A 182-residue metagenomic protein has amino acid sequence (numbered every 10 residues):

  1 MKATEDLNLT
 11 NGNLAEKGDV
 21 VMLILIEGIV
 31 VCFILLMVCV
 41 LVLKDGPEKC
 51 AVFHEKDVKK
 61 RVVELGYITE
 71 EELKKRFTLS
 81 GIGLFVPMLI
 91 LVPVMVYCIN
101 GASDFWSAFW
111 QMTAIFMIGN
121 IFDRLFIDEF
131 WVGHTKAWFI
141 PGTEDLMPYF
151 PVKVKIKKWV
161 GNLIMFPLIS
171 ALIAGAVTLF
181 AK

Functional and structural regions predicted by a protein language model:
A15-G28, F77-A108: Long, highly hydrophobic alpha-helical transmembrane signal-anchor segments
V21-I34, F53-L65, D104-G119: Hydrophobic alpha-helical transmembrane segments
I26-E48, I115-W131: Hydrophobic alpha-helical membrane-embedded segments
D45-G83: Cytosolic-side membrane-entry/anchor segment at the start of a transmembrane helix
K60-L73, P141-K157: Short membrane-interface loop/juxtamembrane segments of multi-pass integral membrane proteins
F126-E144: Juxtamembrane non-transmembrane "cap" segments at the membrane-aqueous interface of multi-pass membrane proteins
V154-P167: Hydrophobic alpha-helical transmembrane segments
G175-K182: Juxtamembrane boundary at the C-terminal end of a transmembrane helix
